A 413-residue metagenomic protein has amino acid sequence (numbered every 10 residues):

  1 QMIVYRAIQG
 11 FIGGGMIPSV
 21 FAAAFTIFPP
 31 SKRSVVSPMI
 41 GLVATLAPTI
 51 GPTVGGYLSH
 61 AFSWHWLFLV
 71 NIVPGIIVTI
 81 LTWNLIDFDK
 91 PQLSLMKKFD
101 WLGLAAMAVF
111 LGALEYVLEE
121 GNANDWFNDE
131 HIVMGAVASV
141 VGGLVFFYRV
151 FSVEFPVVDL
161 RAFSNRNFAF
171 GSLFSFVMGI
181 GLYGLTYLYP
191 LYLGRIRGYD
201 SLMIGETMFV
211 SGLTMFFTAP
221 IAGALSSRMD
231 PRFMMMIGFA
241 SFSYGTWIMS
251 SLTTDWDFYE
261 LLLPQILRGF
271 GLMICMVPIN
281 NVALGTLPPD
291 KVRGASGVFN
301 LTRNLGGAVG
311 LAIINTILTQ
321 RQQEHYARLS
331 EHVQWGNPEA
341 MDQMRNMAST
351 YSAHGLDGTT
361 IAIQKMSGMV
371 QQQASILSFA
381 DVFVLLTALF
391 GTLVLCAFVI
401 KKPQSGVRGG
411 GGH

Functional and structural regions predicted by a protein language model:
Q1-A105, E120, D129, L213: Helix-loop-helix hairpins in multi-pass membrane proteins, especially solute transporters
Q1-V4, V43, F62-W66, V70-V73 (+5 more regions): Transmembrane core module of solute transporters
M16, L85, V109, G181 (+5 more regions): Residue-level signal for transmembrane alpha-helical positions in Major Facilitator Superfamily
I40, L46-P52, G56, A61 (+1 more regions): Small-residue-rich alpha-helical segments with characteristic i,i+4
F68-W83, M107, G135-S139, D381-F398: Symmetry-related core transmembrane helices of the 12-TM Major Facilitator Superfamily/SLC fold
I72-L114, D125-W126, H131-M134, V157-S164 (+2 more regions): Central mid-sequence intracellular linker of multi-pass
I77, V282, N304-K402, R408-H413: Hydrophobic transmembrane architecture of multi-pass small-molecule transporters
T79-N84, L144-Y148, W247-S250, Q320 (+2 more regions): Membrane-embedded alpha-helical segments of multi-pass transporters/permeases
